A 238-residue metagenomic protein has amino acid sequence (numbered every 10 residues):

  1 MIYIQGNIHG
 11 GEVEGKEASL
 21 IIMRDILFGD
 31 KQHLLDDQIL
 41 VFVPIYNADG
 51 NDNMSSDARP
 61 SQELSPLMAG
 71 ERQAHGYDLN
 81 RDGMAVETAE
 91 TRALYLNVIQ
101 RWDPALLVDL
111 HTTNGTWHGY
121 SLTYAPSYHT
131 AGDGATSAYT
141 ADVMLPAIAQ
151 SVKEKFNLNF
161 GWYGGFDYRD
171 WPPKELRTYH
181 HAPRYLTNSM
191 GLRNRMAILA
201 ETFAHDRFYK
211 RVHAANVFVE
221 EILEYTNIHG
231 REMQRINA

Functional and structural regions predicted by a protein language model:
M1-A238: Structured catalytic-domain cores with a bias toward divalent-metal coordination
